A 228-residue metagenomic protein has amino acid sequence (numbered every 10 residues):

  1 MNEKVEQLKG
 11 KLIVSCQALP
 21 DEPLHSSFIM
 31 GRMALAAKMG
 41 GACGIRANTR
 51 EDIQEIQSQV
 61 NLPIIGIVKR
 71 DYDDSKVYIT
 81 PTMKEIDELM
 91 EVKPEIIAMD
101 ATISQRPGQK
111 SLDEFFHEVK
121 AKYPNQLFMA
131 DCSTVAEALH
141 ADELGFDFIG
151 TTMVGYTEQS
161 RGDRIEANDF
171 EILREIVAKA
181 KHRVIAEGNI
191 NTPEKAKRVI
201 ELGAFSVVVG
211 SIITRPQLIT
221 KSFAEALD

Functional and structural regions predicted by a protein language model:
M1-E91, K122, F128-A130, A136-L144 (+2 more regions): Conserved N-terminal beta1-alpha1 strand-loop-helix module at the mouth
Q17-L19, V68-Y72, V92-R106, F148-R161 (+1 more regions): Glycine-rich phosphate-binding active-site loops on the catalytic face of alpha/beta enzymes
P23-S27, R46-I65, K76-K84, A101-V119 (+4 more regions): Active-site-adjacent beta->alpha loops and helix N-cap segments on the catalytic face of soluble alpha/beta enzymes
I185-I190, V208-S211: Glycine-rich beta-strand-to-loop/alpha-helix junction loops that act as flexible
N189-G203: Short cationic/low-complexity microdomains
